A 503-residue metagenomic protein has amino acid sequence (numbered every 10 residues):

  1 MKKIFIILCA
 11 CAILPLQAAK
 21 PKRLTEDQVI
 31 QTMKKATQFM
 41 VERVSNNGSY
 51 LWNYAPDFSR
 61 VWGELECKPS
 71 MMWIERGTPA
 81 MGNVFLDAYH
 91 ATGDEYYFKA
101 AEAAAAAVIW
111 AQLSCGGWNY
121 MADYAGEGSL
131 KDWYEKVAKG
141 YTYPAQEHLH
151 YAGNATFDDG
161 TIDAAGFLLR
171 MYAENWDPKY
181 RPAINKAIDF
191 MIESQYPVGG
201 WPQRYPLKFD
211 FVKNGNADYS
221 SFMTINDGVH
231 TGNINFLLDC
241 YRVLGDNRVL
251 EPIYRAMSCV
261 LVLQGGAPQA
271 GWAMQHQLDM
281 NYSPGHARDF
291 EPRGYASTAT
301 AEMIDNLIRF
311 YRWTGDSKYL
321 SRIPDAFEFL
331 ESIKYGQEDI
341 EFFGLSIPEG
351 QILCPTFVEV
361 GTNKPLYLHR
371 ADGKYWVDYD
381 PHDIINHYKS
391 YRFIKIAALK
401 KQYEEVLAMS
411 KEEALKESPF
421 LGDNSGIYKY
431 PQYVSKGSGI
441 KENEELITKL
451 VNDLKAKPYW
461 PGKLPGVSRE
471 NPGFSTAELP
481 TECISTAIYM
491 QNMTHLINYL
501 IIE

Functional and structural regions predicted by a protein language model:
F5-I7, V41, I192: Residue-level signal for the start and early helices of compact helical domains
F5-Q17: Hydrophobic h-region of N-terminal signal peptides that target proteins for export in Gram-negative bacteria
L14, K20, L24-Q28, L86-H90 (+1 more regions): Extreme N-terminal leader/anchor segments
A19-F39, A103, T142-L149, D163-G166 (+8 more regions): Terminal, non-catalytic domain-edge segments
V44-N235, N247-E251, Q264-R288, R293-G294 (+2 more regions): Extended ligand-binding groove/face enriched in aromatic
